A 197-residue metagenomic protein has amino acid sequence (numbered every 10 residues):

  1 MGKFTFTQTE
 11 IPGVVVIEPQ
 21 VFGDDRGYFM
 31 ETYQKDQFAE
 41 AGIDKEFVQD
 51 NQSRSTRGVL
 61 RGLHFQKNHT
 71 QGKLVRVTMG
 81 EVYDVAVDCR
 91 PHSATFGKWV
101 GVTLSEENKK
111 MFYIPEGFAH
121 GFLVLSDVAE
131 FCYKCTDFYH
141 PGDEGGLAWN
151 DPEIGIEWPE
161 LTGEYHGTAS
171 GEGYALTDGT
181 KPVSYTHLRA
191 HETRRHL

Functional and structural regions predicted by a protein language model:
M1-E107, S126-V128, C135-R189: Non-catalytic, conserved peripheral segments adjacent to functional cores
E31, E116, E192: Acidic-residue sensor for enzyme active/binding pockets
Q37, G121, H196: Phosphate- and divalent-cation-binding pockets in alpha/beta enzyme and binding domains that engage nucleotide-derived
L104-S126: Conserved metal-binding segment of the jelly-roll/cupin
H187-L197: Single conserved hydrophobic/aromatic residue that forms the stacking wall/gate of nucleotide- or nucleobase-binding
